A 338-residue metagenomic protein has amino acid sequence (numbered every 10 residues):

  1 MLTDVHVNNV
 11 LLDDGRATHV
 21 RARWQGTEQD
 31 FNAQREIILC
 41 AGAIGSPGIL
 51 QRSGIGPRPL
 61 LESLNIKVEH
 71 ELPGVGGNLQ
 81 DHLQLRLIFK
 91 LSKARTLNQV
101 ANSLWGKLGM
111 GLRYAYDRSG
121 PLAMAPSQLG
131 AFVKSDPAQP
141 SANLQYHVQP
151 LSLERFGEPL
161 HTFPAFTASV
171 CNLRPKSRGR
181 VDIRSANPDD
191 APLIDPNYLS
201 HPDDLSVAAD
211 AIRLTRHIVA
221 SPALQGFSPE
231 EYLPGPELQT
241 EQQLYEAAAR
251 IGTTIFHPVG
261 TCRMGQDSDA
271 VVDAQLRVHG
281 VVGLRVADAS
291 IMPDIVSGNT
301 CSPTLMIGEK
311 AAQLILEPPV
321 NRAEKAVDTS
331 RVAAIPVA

Functional and structural regions predicted by a protein language model:
L2, V7, A17-H19, V286: Hydrophobic residues on conserved beta-strands that form the core of alpha/beta folds
T3-V5, H70-L72, Q266: Short loop/edge segments at beta-strand edges and connector loops that shape dinucleotide/nucleotide cofactor-binding
N9-V10, R21-M110, A186: Glycine-rich loop(s) and the adjacent beta-strand/alpha-helix scaffold that form part
G15, G26-E28, L276: Detector for glycine-centered tight turns/loop "hinges" at secondary-structure junctions
H19, S92-R95, M110-P303, A311-A338: FAD-dependent oxidoreductase catalytic-site/capping-region signature
